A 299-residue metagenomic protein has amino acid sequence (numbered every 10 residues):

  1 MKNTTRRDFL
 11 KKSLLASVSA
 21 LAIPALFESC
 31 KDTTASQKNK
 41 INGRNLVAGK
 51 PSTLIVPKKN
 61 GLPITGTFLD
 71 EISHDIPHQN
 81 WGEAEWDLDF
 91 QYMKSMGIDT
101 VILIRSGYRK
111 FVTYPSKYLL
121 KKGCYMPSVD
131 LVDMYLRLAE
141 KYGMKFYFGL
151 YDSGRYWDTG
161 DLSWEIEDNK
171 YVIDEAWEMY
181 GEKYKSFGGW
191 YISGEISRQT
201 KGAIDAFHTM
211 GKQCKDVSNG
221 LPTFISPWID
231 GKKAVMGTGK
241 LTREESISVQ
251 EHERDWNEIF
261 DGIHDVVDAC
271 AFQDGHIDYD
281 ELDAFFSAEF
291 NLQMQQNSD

Functional and structural regions predicted by a protein language model:
K2, D8-S29: N-terminal export signals
R6-R7, K215: Short, cationic motifs built from Arg/Lys/His that form the positively charged side of catalytic pockets
R7-D8, E28, Q91, G188: Active-site-proximal helix/loop capping residues that flank conserved catalytic or ligand/cofactor
R7-D8, K38, N45: Positively charged, low-complexity intrinsically disordered regions
S13, N39-K40: N-terminal cationic leader/targeting segments used for protein routing and processing
K31-Q37: Bacterial lipoprotein signal-peptidase II cleavage site
I41-D299: Glycan-processing catalytic domains of CAZymes
